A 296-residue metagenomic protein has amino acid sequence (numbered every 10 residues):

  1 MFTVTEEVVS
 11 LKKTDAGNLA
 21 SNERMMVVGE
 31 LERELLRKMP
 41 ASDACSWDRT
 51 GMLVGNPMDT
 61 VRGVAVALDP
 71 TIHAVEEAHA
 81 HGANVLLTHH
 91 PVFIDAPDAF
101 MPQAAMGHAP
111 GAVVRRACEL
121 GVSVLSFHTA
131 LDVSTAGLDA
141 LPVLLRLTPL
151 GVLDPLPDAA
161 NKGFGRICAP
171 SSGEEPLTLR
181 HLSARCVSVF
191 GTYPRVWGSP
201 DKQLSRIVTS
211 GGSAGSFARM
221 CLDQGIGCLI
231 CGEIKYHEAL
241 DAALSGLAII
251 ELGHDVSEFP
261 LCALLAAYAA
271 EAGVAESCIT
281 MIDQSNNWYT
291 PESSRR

Functional and structural regions predicted by a protein language model:
F2-R296: Hydrophobic structural segments
